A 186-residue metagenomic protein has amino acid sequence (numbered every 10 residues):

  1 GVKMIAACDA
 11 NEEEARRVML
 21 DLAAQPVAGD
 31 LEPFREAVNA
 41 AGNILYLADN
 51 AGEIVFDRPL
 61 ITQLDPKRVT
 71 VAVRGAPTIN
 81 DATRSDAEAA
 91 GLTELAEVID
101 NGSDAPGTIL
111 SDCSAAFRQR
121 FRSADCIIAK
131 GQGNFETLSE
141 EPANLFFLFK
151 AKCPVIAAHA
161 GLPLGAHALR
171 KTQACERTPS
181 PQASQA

Functional and structural regions predicted by a protein language model:
G1-A41: Electropositive, gly/pro-rich neighborhoods at or near active sites that engage anionic ligands
A28, I54-V55, D81: Loop/helix-junction capping segments adjacent to catalytic residues or to phosphate/diphosphate-binding pockets
G42-N43, K67-T70, N144: Residues at the starts of beta-strands that form the adenosine-phosphate
N43-L45, D125-C126: Structural motif
L47-T70: Histidine-anchored nucleotide/phosphate-binding helix
D49, R74-A76, K150: Cofactor-binding loop segments of dinucleotide-utilizing enzymes, especially the Rossmann-like FAD- and NAD(P)+-binding
K67-I79: Short internal beta-strands
I79, D86-E88, L92-A186: C-terminal functional extensions of proteins
